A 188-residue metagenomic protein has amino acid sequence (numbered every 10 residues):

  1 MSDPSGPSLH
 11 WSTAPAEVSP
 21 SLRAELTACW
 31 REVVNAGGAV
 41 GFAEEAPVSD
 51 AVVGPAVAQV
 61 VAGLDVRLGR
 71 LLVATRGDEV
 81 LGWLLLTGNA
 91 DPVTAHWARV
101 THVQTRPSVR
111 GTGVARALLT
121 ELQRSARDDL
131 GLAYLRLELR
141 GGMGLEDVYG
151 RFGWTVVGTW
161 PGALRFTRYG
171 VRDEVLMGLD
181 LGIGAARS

Functional and structural regions predicted by a protein language model:
M1-P7, R187-S188: Actinobacteria-biased recognition of intrinsically disordered, low-complexity terminal regions
H10-W97, T101-H102, R106, L119 (+2 more regions): Acetyl-CoA-dependent GNAT
G69, R172-L176: Short hydrophobic/aromatic beta-strand or adjacent loop that forms the aromatic wall/cage of a ligand/substrate-binding
V109, G113-E121: Conserved acetyl-CoA pyrophosphate-binding loop and the N-cap/start of the following alpha-helix in GNAT-like
R110, L135-E146, A163-R168: Conserved beta-strand-loop-alpha-helix junction that forms the acyl-donor binding cleft
L119, A126-L139: Conserved GNAT acetyl-CoA-binding A-motif
G150-W160: Conserved acetyl-CoA-binding loop of GNAT-fold acetyltransferases
